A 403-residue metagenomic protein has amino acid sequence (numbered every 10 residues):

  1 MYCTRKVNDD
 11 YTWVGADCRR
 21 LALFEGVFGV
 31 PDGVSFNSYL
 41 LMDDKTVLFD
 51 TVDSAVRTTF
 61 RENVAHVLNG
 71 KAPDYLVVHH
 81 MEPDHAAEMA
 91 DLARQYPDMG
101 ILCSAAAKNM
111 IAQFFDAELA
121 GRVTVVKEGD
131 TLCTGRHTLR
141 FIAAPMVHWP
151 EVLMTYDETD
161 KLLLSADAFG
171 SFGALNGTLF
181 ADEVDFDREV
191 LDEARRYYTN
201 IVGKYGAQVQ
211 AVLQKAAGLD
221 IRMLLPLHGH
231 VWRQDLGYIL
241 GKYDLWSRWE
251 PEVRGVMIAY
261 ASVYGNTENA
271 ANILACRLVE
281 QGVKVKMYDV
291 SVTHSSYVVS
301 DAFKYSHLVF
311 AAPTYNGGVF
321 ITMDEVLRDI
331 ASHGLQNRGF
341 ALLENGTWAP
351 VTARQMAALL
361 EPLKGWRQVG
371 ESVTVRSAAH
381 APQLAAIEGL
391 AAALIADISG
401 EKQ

Functional and structural regions predicted by a protein language model:
T4-V64, M154-D157, K161-S165, V256 (+1 more regions): Conserved beta-strand hairpin/beta-sheet module of binuclear metal-dependent hydrolase folds, prominently
R5-D9, C103-V152, Y205-A211: Metallo-beta-lactamase
D44, A55-L102: Active-site metal-binding motif and surrounding structural segment of the metallo-beta-lactamase
F49-T51, P73-M81, I101-S104, L163-A166 (+1 more regions): Active-site neighborhood of phospho(di)ester-bond hydrolases with catalytic His/Asp-centered motifs
E88, T293-V298: Short acidic active-site motifs
H148-V152, A168-G203, S247-P251: Active-site-proximal loop/helix segment associated with metal-binding centers of metalloenzymes
L175, F186-L224, H228-V231, I273-Y288 (+1 more regions): FMN-binding flavodoxin-like domain, especially the glycine-rich phosphate-binding loop
A259-Q281: Short, charged N-terminal beta->alpha structural module
